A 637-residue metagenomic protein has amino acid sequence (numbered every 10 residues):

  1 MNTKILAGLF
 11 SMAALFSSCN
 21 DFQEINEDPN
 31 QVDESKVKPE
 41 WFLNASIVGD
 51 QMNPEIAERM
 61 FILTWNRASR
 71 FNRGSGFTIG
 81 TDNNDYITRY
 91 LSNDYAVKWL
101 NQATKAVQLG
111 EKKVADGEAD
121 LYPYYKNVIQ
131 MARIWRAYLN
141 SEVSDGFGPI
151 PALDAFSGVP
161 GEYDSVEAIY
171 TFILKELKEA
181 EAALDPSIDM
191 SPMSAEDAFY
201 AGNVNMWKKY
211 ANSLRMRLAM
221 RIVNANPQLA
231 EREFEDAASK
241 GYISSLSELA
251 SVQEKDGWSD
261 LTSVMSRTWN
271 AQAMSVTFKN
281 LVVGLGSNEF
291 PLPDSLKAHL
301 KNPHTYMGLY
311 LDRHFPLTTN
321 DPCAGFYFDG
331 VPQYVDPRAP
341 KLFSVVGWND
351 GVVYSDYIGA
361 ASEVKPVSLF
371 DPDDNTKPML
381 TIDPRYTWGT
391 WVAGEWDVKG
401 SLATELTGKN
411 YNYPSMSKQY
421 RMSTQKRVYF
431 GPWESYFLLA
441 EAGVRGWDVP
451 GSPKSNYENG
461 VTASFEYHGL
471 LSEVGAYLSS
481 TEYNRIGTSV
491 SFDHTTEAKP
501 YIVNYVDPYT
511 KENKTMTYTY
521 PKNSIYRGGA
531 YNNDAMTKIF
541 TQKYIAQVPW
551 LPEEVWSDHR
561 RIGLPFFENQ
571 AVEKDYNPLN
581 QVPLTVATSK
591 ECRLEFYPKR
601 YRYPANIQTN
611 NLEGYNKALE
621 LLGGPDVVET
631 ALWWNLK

Functional and structural regions predicted by a protein language model:
M1-E27: Bacterial Sec-dependent N-terminal signal peptides
C19-S69, S355, Y576-K637: Membrane-proximal, proline-rich intrinsically disordered regions
N20-R73, R217-G389: An aromatic- and glycine-enriched ligand-binding surface/loop that stacks and positions planar moieties
R70-M190, M422-R427, W633-W634: Conserved, well-structured interaction surfaces
E142-P151, R221-P227, W447-V449: Short coil/turn linking the two alpha-helices of tandem helical-hairpin repeats
L311-V444, S455, N459-T462, G475 (+1 more regions): Flexible, polar/acidic helix-loop-strand segments at domain edges
W447-G528: Acidic/aromatic/glycine-rich contiguous surface patches that form carbohydrate-binding/processing clefts and analogous
